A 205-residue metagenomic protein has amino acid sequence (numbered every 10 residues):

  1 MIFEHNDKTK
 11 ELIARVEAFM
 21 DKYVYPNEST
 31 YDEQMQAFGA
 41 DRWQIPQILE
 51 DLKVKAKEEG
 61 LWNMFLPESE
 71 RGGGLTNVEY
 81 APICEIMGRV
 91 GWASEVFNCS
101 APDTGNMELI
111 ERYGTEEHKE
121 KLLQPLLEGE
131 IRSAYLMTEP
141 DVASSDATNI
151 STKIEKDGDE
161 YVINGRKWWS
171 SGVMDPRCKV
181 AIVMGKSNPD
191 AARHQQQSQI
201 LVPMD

Functional and structural regions predicted by a protein language model:
M1-S100, E117-P125, R132: Amphipathic, small/basic residue-rich leader segments at the start of a protein or domain
G72-L75, S144, V173: Cytochrome P450 core scaffold surrounding the K-helix E-X-X-R motif and the conserved "meander" helix-loop region
C84, M107-I110, L123, L201: Conserved protein kinase catalytic domain
F97-E117, D146: N-terminal glycine-rich flavin-associated loop
G129-T138: A short, Trp-centered hydrophobic/proline-enriched beta-strand micro-motif
D141-I150: Active-site-adjacent elements of ketosynthase-type condensing enzymes
T152-E155: A structural signal for short hydrophobic beta-strand segments in well-ordered beta-sheet cores
D159-E160, N164-D205: A short core secondary-structure module
